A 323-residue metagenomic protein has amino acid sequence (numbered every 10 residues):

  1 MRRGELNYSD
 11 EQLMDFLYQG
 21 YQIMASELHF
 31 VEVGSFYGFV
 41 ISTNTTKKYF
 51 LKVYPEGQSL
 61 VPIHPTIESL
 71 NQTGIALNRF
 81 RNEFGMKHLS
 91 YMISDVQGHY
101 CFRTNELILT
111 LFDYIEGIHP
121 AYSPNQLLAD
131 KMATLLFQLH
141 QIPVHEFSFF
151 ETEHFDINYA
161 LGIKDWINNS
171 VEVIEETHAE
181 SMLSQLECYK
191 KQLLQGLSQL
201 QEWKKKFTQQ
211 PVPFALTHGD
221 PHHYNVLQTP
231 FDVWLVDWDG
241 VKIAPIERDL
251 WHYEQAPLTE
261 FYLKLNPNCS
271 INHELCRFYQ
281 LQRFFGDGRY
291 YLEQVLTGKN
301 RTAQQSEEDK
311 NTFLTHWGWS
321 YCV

Functional and structural regions predicted by a protein language model:
M1-L28: Juxta-kinase regulatory segment immediately upstream of eukaryotic protein kinase catalytic domains
I23-T43: ATP-binding glycine-rich phosphate-binding loop
Y54-N105, P124-D130: A conserved alpha-helical element in kinase catalytic cores
E56-G57, L109-Y122, V171-E176, G286-N300: A glycine-centered beta->alpha junction motif in the catalytic cores of kinase/phosphotransferase enzymes
Y122-E187: A cross-family kinase active-site recognition segment
L216, L227-R277: Active-site Asp-x-Gly
P221: Hydrophobic HxD+1 residue recognition
R289-V323: ATP/Mg2+ or Mg2+-diphosphate-binding catalytic cores that bind nucleotide phosphates or diphosphates via glycine-rich
